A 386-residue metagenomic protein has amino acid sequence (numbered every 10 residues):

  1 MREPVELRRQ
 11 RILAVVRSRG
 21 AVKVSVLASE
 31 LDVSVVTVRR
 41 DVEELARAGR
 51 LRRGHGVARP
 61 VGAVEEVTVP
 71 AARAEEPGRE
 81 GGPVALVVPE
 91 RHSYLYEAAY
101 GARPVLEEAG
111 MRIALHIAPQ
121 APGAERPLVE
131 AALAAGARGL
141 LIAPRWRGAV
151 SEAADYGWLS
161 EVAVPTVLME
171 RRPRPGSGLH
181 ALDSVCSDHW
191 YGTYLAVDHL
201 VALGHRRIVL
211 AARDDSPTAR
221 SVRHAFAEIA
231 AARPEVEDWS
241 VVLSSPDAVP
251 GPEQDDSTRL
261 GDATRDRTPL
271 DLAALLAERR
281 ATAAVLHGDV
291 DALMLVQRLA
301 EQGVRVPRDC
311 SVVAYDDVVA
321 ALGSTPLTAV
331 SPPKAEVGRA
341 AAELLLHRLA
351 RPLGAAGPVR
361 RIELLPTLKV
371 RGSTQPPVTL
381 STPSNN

Functional and structural regions predicted by a protein language model:
M1-E30, V64-G78, R361: Extreme N-terminal segment that seeds HTH/winged-HTH DNA-binding domains in transcriptional regulators
L7-Q10, S25, E43-A46, G54 (+2 more regions): Alpha-helical recognition/docking segments in bacterial nutrient-uptake and carbohydrate-utilization systems
V22-R53: N-terminal helix-turn-helix
L106-A118, V209-L210, A227-D266: Short beta-strand elements in bilobed, periplasmic/extracellular small-molecule ligand-binding domains
A137-W146, R207-A212, E278-G288, S311-V313: Periplasmic-binding protein-like
P173-P175, A181-L210, R220, R265-A273 (+1 more regions): Hydrophobic alpha-helical segments within soluble ligand-binding/sensing domains
Y194-P234, P358-S373: An alpha-beta-alpha
A273, A277-N386: Flexible loop/turn connectors
